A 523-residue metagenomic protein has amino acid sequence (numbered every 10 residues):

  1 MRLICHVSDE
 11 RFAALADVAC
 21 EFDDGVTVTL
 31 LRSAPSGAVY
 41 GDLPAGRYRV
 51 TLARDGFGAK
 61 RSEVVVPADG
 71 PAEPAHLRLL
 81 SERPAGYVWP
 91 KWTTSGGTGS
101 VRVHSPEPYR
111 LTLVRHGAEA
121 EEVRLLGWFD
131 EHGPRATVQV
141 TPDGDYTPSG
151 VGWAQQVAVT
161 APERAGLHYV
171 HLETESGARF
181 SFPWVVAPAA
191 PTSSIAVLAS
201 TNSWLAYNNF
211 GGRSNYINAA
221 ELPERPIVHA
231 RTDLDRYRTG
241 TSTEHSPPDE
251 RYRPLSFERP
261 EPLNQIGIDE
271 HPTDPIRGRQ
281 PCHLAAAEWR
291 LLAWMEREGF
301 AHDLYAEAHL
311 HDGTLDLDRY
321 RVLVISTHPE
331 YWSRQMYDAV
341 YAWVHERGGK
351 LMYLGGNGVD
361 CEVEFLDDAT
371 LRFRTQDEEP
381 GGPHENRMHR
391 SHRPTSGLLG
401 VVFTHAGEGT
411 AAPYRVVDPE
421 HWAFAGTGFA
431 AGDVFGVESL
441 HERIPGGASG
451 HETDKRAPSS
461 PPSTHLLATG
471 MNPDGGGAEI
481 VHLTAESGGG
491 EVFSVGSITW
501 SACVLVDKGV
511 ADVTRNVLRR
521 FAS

Functional and structural regions predicted by a protein language model:
I4-A16: Structural motif
A14-A19, D24-L43: Short, acidic Ser/Thr/Gly-rich low-complexity loop/linker segments typical of extracellular and cell-surface proteins
V39-R49, D55: Short Pro-Gly-centered beta-turn/loop motif in secreted/extracellular proteins
T51-E63: A short, solvent-exposed loop/turn motif at the edges and junctions of modular extracellular/periplasmic domains
V66-R83: Extracellular beta-sheet/turn segments enriched in Thr/Pro/Gly and aliphatic residues
H104-G133, A178-L315: Aromatic-Pro/Gly-enriched surface loop or interdomain linker that acts as a lid/target-recognition segment
P134-S149, A154-V159, R164, R277-F365 (+1 more regions): Helical hinge/lid and interdomain linker segments adjacent to catalytic or ligand-binding clefts that mediate domain
Y216, A220, V359-G476: An acidic, glycine-rich "communication" segment
